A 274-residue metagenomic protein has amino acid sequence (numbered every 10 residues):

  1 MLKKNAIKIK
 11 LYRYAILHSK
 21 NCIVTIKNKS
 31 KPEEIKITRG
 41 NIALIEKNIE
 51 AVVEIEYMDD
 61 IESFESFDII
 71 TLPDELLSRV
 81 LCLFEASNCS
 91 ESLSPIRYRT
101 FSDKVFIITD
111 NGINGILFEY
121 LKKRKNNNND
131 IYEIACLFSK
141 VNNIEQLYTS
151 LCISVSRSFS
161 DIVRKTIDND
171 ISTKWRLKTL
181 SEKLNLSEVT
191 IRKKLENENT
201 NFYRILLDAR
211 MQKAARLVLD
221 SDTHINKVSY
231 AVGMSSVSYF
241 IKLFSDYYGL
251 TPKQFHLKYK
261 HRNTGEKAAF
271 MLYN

Functional and structural regions predicted by a protein language model:
M1-D103: N-terminal regulatory/effector-sensing and dimerization cores that precede helix-turn-helix DNA-binding domains
F101-K104, K123-Y132, S139-L184, N197-R204 (+1 more regions): Short, Lys/Arg-enriched, Trp-marked, Pro/Gly-tolerant hinge/linker segments that flank
G115-K123, I162-D170, K213, L217-D220: Solvent-exposed, amphipathic alpha-helical segments
K178-T179, T190, K227, Q254: Alpha-helical residues within helix-turn-helix
K183, S187, S235-S236: Short coil turns linking two alpha-helices in DNA-binding domains
I191, Y239-F240, F244: Short hydrophobic/aromatic patch on the recognition helix
N197-S236, L257-N274: Terminal helix-turn-helix DNA-binding modules in bacterial transcription factors
